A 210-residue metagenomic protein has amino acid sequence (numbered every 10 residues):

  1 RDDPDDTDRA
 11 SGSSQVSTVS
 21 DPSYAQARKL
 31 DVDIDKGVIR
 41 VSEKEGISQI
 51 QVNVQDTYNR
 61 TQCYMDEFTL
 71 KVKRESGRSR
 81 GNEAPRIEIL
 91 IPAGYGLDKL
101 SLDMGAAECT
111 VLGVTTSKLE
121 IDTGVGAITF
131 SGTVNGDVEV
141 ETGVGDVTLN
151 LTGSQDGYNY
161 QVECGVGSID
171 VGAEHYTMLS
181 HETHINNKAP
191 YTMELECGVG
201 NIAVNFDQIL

Functional and structural regions predicted by a protein language model:
D2-D8, D103, D122, A127 (+3 more regions): Asp/Glu-rich intrinsically disordered low-complexity tracts
D2-K73, L90, C109-G113, L149-G153 (+1 more regions): Short linear S-[DN]-x-LW-Φ motif typified by the pepsin-like aspartic protease active-site region
G12, P22-Q26, T61-C63, I91-Y95 (+5 more regions): N-terminal start-of-chain detector that recognizes signal peptides and the immediate post-cleavage beginning
S13, V32-I34, N53-D56, L70-V72 (+7 more regions): Short amphipathic alpha-helical surface micro-motifs
V16-T18, I87-I89, E108, A127 (+1 more regions): A generic local structural motif
S17, E45, Y64, E75-R80 (+1 more regions): Short, surface-exposed interaction patches in beta-rich subdomains that mediate adhesion/assembly near membranes
R28-L30, G37-I39, S48-I50, F68 (+11 more regions): The right-handed parallel beta-helix/beta-solenoid scaffold, focusing on the short coil/turn and N-cap positions
S42-E43, S79-Y95: Extended Gly/Ser/Thr-rich low-complexity repeat segments, especially those forming or decorating extracellular
